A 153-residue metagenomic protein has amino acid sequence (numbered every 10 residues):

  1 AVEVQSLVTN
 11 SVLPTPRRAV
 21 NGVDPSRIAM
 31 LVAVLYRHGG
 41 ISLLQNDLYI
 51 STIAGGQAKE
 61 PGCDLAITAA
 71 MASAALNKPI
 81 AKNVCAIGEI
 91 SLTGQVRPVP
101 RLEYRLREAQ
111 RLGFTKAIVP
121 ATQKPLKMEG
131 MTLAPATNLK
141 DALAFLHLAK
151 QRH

Functional and structural regions predicted by a protein language model:
A1-H153: Peripheral, non-AAA+ core regions of ATP-driven protein-machinery
